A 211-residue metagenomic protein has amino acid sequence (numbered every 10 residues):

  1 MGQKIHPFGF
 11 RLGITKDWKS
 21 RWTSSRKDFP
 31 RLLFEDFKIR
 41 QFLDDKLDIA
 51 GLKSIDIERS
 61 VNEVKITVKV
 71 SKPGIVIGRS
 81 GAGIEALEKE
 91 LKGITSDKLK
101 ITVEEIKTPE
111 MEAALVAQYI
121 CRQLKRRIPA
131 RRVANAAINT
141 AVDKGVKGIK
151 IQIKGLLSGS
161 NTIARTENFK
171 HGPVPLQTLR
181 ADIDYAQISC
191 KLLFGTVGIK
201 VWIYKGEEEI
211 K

Functional and structural regions predicted by a protein language model:
M1-K211: RNA-contacting regions in translation and RNA-metabolism proteins, encompassing KH/S1 modules where present
